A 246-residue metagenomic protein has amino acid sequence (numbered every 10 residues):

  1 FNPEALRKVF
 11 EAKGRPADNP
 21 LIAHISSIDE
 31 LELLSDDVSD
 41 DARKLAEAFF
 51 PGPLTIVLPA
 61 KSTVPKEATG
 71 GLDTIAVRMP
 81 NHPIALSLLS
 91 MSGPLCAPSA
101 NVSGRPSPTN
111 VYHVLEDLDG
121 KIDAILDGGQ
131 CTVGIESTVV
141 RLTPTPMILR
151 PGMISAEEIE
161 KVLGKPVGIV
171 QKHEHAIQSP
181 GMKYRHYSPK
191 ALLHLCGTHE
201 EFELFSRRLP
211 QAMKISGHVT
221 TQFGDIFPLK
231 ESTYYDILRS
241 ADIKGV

Functional and structural regions predicted by a protein language model:
F1-V246: Active-site-adjacent structural elements in enzyme catalytic cores
